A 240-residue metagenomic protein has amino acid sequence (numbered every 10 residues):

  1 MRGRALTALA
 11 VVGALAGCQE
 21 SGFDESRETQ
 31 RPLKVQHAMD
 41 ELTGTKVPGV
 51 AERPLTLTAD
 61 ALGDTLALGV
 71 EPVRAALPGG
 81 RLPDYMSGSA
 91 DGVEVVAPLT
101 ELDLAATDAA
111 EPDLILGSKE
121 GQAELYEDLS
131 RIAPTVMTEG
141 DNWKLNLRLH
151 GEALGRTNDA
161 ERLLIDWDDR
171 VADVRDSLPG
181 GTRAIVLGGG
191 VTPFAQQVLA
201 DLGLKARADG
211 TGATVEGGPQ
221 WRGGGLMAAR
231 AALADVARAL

Functional and structural regions predicted by a protein language model:
M1-A16: Sec-dependent bacterial lipoprotein signal peptides
C18-G22: Bacterial signal peptide processing site
F23-V50: N-terminal low-complexity, Pro/Thr/Ser-rich intrinsically disordered segments that act as propeptides or flexible
P48-A51, A59-L62, L66, L104 (+10 more regions): Extracytoplasmic/secreted envelope proteins and their assembly/folding machinery, especially bacterial periplasmic
R53-A106: A short, structured surface patch at a secondary-structure boundary
R53-T65, A160-G210: Basic- and aromatic-lined ligand-binding clefts that recognize polyanionic substrates
A106-G117, P134, T211: Proline-aspartate-enriched helix->loop->beta-strand connector
G210-L240: Structured C-terminal subdomain patch of bacterial secreted/periplasmic proteins
